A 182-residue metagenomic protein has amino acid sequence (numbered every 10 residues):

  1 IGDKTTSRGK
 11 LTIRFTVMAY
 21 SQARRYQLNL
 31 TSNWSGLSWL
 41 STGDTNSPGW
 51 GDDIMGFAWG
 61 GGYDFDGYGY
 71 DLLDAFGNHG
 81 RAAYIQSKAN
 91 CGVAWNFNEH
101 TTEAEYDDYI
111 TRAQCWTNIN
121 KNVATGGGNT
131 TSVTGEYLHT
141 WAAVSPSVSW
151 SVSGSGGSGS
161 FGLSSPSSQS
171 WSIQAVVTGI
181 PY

Functional and structural regions predicted by a protein language model:
G2-Y182: Mature secreted bioactive peptide module from preproproteins
